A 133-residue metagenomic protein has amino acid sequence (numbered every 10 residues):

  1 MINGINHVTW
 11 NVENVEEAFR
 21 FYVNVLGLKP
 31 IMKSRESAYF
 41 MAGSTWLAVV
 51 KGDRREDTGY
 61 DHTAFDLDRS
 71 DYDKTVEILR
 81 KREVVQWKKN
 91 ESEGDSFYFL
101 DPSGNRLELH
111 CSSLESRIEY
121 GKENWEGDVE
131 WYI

Functional and structural regions predicted by a protein language model:
M1-E16, T63, E119-I133: N-terminal beta-strand motif that seeds the catalytic metal site of vicinal oxygen chelate
I5-V12, R54-I78, D95-N105: Vicinal oxygen chelate
N14, R35, E91-G94: Short beta->alpha linker loops
N14-K29, T75-L79: Amphipathic alpha-helical segments
G27-M32, D66-S70, V85-N90: Short linear motifs in intrinsically disordered
K29-D61, R69, R106-S112: Conserved short beta-strand elements that form part of the metal-binding/catalytic scaffold of enzyme active sites
E77, K81-I133: Vicinal oxygen chelate
